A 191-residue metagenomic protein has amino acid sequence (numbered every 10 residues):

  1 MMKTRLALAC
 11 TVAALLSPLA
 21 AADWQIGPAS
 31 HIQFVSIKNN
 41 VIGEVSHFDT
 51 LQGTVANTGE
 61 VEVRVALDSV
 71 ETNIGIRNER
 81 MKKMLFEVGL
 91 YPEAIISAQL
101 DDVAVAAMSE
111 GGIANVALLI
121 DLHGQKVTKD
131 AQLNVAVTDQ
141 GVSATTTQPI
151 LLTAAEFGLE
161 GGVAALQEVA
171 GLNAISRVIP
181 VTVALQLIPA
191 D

Functional and structural regions predicted by a protein language model:
M1-L8: Bacterial N-terminal signal peptides that target proteins for export
V12-A14: Repetitive helical segments and hydrophobic/amphipathic motifs
L16-L19: N-terminal signal peptide c-region/cleavage motif recognized by signal peptidases
A21-D191: Low-complexity, acidic/polar, glycine-enriched regions of mature
